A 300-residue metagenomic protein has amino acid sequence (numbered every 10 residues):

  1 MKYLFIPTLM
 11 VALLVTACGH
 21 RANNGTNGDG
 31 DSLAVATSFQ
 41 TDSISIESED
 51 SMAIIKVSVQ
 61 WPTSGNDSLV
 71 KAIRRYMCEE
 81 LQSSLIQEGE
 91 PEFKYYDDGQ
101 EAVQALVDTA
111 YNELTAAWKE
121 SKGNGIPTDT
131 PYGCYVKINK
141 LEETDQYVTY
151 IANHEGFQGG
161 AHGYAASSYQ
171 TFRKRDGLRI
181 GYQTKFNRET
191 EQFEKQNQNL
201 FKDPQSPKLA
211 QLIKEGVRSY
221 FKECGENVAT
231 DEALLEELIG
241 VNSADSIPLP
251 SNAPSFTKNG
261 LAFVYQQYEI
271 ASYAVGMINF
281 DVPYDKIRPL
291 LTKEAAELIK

Functional and structural regions predicted by a protein language model:
M1-F5, G19-R21: Positively charged n-region of N-terminal signal peptides that target proteins for export
L14-A17: C-terminal motif of bacterial Sec signal peptides marking the signal peptidase cleavage site
G19-K300: Compositionally biased intrinsically disordered regions enriched in Thr/Gly
